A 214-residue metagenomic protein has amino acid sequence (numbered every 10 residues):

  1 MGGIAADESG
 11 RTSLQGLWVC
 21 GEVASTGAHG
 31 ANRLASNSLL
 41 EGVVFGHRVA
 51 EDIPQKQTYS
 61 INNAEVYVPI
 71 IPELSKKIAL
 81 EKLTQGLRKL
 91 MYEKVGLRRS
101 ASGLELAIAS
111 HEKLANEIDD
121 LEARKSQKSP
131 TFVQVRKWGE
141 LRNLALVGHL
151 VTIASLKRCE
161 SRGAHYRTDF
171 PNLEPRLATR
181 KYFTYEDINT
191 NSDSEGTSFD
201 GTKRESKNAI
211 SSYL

Functional and structural regions predicted by a protein language model:
M1, A5-V19, V23-L214: Glycine- and aromatic-enriched mobile tails/lids
